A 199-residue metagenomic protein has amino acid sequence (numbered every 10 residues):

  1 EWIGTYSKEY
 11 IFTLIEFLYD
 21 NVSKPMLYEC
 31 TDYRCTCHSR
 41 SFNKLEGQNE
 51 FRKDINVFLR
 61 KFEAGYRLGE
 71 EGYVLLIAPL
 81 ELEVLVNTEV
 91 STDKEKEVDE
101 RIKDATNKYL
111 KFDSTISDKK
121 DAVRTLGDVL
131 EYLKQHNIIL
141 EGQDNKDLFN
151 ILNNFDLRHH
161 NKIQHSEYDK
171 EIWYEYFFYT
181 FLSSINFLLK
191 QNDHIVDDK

Functional and structural regions predicted by a protein language model:
E1-I15: N-terminal leader/presequence regions that precede the main folded/catalytic core
I3-Y6, N43, G47, D93 (+2 more regions): Conserved aromatic-histidine-acidic binding/catalytic patches
T13-I102: Helix-loop junctions and short alpha-helical segments
G47-D54, S114, I139, N161 (+1 more regions): Alpha-helical structural elements of signaling/regulatory helical domains
T92-T125: A mid-sequence, solvent-exposed acidic-amphipathic segment
R124, Q135-K199: Alpha-helical oligomerization segments
L126-L130: HEAT-repeat alpha-solenoid elements in large eukaryotic scaffold proteins
